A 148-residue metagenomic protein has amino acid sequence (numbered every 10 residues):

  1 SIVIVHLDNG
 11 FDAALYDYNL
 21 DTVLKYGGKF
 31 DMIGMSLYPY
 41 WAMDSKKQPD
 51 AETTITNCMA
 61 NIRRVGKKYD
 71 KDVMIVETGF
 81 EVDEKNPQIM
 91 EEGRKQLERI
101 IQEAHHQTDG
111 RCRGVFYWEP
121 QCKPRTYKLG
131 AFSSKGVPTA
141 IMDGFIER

Functional and structural regions predicted by a protein language model:
I2-I4, G10-N86, H105-H106: Glycoside hydrolase catalytic-domain groove-lining segments
D8-A13, P120-P124: Short, internal active-site loops enriched in acidic
N57, R64-D70, V82-R99, E103-R148: Aromatic-rich peripheral "rim/lid" segments of glycoside hydrolase catalytic domains that contact and position glycan
